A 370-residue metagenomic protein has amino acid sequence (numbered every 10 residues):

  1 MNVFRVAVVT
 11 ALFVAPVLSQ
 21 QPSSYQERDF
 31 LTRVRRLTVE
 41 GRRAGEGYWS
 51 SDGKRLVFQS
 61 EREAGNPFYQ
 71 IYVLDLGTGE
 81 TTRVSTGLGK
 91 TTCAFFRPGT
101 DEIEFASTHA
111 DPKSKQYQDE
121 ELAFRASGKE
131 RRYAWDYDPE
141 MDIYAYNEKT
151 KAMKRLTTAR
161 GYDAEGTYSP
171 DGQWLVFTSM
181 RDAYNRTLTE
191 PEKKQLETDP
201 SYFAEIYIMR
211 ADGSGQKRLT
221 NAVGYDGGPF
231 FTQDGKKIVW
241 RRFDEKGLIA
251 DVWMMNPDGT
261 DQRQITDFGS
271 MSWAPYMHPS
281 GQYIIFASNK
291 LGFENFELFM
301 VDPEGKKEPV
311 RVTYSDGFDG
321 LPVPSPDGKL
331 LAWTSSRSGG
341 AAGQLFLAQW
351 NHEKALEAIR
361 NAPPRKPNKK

Functional and structural regions predicted by a protein language model:
P22, R33-P67: Beta-strand-rich domains and repeat architectures in extracellular enzymes and scaffolds, especially beta-propellers
Y25-R42, L74-K90, Y146-G161, M209-Y225 (+3 more regions): Multi-bladed beta-propeller domains
S51-D52, P98-G99, P170-D171, Q233-D234 (+2 more regions): Residue-level detector of Asp-centered blade-edge/turn motifs that repeat once per structural unit in beta-propeller
R55-Q59, E102-S107, W174-T178, K237-R241 (+2 more regions): Residue position within the beta-strands of beta-propeller blades
G65, A106-D138, T178-S201, R241-F243 (+2 more regions): Short, conserved, GDST-rich strand-edge loop motifs in beta-rich repeat architectures
F68-A110: Blade-loop segments of beta-propeller domains
F68-Q70, E140-D142, S201-E205, I249-D251 (+2 more regions): A detector of repeated loop/turn-to-beta-strand junctions in beta-rich toroidal repeat architectures
